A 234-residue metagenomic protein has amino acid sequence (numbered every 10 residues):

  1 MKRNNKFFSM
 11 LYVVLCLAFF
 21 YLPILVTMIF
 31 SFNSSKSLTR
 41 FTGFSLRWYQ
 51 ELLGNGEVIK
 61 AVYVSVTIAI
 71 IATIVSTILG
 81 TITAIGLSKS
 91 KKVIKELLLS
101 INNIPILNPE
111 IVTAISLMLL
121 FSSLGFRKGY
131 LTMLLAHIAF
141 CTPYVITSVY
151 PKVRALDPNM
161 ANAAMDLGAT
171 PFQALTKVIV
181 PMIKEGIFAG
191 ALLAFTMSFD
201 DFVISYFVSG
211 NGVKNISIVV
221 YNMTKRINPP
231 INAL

Functional and structural regions predicted by a protein language model:
M1-G56, K60-Y63, T67: N-terminal, non-cleaved signal-anchor transmembrane helix
M1-K6, I70-N102, L119, L175: Transmembrane-helix boundary motif in ABC transporter permease subunits
R3-K6, K36, W48-E57, F199-L234: Interhelical loop and adjacent transmembrane-helix boundary motif in polytopic membrane transport permeases
R3-N4, T67, K91-L99, L156-A189: Amphipathic cytosolic juxtamembrane alpha-helices at the membrane-cytosol interface of multi-pass membrane transporters
Y12, L17-I24, I146-V149, D157-P158 (+1 more regions): Transmembrane alpha-helices
L22-L25, I29, I78-I82, I115 (+5 more regions): Membrane-embedded alpha-helices of multi-pass transport/permease systems
I24-T27, S31-S37, V145, G186-V219: Non-cytoplasmic
S37, L46, I111-C141, F172 (+1 more regions): Membrane-interfacial helix termini and adjacent extracytoplasmic/periplasmic loops of multi-pass transporters
